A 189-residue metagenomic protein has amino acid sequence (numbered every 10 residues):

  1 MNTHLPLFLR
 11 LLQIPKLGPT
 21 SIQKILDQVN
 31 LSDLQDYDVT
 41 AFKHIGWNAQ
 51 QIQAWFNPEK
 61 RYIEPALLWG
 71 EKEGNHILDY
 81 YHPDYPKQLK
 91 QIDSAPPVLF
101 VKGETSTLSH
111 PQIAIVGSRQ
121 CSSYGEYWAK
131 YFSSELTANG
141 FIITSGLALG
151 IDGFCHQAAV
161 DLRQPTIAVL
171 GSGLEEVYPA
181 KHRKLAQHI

Functional and structural regions predicted by a protein language model:
M1-N2, D79-I189: Glycine-biased, small-residue-rich flexible motifs in mid-sequence functional cores and linkers
M1-Y81: Short, small/acidic-rich helices and loops at N termini and domain boundaries of DNA replication/processing enzymes
